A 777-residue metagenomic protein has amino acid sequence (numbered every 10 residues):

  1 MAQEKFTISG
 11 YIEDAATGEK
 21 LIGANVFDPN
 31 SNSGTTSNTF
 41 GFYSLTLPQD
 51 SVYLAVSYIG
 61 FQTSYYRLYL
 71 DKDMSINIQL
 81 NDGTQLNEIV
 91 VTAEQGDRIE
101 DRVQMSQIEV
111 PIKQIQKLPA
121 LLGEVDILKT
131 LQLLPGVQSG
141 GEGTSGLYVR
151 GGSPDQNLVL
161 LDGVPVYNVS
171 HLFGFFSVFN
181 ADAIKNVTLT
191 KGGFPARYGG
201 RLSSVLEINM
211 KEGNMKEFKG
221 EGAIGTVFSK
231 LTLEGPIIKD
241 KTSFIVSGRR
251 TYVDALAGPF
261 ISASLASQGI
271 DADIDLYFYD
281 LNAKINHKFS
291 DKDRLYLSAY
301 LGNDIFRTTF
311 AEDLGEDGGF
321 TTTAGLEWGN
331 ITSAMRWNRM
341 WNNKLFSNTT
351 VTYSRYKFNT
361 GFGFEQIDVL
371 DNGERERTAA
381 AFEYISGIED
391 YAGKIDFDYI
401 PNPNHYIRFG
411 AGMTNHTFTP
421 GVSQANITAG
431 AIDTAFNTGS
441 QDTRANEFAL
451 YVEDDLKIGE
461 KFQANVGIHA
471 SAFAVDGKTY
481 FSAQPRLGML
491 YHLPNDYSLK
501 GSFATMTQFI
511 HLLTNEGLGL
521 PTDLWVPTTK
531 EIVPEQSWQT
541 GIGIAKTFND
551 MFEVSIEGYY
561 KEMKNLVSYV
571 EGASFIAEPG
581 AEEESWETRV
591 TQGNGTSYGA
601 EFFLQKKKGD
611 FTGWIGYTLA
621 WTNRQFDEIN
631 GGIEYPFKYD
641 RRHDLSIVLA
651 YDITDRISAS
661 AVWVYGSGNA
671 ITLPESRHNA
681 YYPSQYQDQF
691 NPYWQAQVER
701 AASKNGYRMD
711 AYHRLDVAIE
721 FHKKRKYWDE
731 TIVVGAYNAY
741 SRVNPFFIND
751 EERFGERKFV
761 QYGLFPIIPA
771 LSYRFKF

Functional and structural regions predicted by a protein language model:
A2-E88, E94: Periplasm-facing N-terminal accessory domains of Gram-negative outer-membrane beta-barrel systems
Q62, T92-F194, K211: Periplasmic N-terminal accessory/gating domains of Gram-negative outer-membrane beta-barrel systems
I76-I78, L133-L134, V178-E217, K230-T232 (+1 more regions): A beta-strand signature from Gram-negative outer-membrane beta-barrel systems, especially the internal plug domain
G225-R250, S267-F306, W328-T349, N402: Transmembrane beta-barrel wall of Gram-negative outer-membrane proteins
I305-R307, E312, K357, V422-G430 (+4 more regions): Surface-exposed extracellular loop regions of Gram-negative outer-membrane beta-barrel proteins, predominantly
D390-K394, T438-R444, A449, V533 (+4 more regions): Outer membrane beta-barrel strand-and-loop segments of large Gram-negative receptors, especially TonB-dependent
Y560-E562, E584-L673: Gram-negative outer-membrane beta-barrel transporters
K564, R656, V664-Q695, M709-D716 (+1 more regions): C-terminal beta-signal and adjacent terminal beta-strands/loops of Gram-negative outer-membrane beta-barrel proteins
